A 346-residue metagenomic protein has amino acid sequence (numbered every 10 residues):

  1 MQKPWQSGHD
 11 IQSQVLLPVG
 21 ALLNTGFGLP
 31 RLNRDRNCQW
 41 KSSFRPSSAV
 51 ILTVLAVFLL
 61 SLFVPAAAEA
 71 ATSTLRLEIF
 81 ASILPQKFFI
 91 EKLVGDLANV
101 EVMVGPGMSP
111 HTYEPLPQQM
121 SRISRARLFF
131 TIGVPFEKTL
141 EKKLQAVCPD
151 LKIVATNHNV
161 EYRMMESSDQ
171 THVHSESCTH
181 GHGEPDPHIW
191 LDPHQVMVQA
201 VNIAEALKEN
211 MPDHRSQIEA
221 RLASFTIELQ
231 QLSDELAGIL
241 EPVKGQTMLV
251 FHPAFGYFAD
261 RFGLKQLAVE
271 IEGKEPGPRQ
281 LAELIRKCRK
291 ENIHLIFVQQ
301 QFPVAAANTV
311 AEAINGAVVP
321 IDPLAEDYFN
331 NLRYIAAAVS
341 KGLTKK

Functional and structural regions predicted by a protein language model:
Q6, D10, Q14, R45-L52: Compositionally biased, low-complexity intrinsically disordered regions
G8, G20, G26-G28: Residue-identity detector for glycine
D10, N24, N33-N37: Intrinsic-disorder-associated, low-complexity terminal segments enriched in Asp/Asn/His/Tyr and depleted of Lys/Arg
V50-F63: Bacterial N-terminal signal peptides
A68-K346: Extracytoplasmic metal-acquisition and chelation regions
